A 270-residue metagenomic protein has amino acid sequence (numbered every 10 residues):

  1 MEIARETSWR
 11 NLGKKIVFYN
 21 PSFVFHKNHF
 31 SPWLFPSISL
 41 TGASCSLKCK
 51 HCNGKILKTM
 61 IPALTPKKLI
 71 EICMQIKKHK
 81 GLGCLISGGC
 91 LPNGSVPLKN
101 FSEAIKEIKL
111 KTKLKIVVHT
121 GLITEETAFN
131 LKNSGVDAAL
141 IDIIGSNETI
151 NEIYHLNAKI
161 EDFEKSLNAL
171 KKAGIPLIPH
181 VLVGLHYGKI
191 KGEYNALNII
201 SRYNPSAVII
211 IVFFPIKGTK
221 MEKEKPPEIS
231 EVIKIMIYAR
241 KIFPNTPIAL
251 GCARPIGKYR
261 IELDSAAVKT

Functional and structural regions predicted by a protein language model:
M1-F18, I70, Y194, N198-T270: Auxiliary Fe-S-binding modules of radical SAM enzymes
M1-S46, K50-I61: N-terminal [4Fe-4S]-dependent radical SAM core
P21-F23, A43, K55-L57, G89-L91 (+5 more regions): Active-site beta-loop-alpha junctions enriched in small/polar residues
G54-I72, I76-K99, I108-T127, L131-E164 (+2 more regions): Core AdoMet radical
T59, C90-V96, L156, G184-K189 (+4 more regions): Short, small-residue-enriched loops and turns at beta-alpha junctions that line or gate enzyme active sites
Q75-I76, I108, L131, L170 (+3 more regions): Generic structural signal for hydrophobic
S95-T120, A158-P179, K223-I248: Alpha-helix-loop-beta-strand connector modules within alpha/beta enzyme cores
H119-T124, H155-E161, L182-N198, G257-K258: Active-site glycine- and acidic-residue-rich loops that bind and position anionic ligands or nucleotide-like cofactors
